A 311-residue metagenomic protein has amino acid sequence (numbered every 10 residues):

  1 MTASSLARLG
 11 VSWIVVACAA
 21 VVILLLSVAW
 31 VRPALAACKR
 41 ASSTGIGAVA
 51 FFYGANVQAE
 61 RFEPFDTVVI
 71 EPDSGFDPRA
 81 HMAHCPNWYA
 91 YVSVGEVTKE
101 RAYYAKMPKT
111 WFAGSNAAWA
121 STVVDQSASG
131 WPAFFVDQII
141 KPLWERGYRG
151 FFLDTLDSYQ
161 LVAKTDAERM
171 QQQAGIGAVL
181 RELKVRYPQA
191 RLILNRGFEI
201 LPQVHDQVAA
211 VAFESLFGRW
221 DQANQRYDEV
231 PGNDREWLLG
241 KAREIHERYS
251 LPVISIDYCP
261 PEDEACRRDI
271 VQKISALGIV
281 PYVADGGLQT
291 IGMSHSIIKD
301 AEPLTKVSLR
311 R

Functional and structural regions predicted by a protein language model:
M1-L9: N-terminal secretory signal peptides that target proteins for export/translocation
V16-A29: Bacterial N-terminal signal peptides
L35-R311: Glycan-processing catalytic domains of CAZymes
